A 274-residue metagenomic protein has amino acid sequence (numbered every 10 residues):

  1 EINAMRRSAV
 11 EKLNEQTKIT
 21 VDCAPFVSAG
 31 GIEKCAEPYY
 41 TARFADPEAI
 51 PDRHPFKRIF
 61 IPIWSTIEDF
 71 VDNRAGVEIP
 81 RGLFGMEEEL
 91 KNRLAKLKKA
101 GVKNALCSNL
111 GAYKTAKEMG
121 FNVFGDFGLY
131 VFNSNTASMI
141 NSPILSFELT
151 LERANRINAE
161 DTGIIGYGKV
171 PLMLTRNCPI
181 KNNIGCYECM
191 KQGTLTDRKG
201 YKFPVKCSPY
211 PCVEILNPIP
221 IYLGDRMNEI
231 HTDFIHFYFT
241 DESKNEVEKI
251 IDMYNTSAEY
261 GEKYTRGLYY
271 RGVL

Functional and structural regions predicted by a protein language model:
E1-L274: Active-site pocket-lining/capping segments in soluble small-molecule metabolic enzymes
